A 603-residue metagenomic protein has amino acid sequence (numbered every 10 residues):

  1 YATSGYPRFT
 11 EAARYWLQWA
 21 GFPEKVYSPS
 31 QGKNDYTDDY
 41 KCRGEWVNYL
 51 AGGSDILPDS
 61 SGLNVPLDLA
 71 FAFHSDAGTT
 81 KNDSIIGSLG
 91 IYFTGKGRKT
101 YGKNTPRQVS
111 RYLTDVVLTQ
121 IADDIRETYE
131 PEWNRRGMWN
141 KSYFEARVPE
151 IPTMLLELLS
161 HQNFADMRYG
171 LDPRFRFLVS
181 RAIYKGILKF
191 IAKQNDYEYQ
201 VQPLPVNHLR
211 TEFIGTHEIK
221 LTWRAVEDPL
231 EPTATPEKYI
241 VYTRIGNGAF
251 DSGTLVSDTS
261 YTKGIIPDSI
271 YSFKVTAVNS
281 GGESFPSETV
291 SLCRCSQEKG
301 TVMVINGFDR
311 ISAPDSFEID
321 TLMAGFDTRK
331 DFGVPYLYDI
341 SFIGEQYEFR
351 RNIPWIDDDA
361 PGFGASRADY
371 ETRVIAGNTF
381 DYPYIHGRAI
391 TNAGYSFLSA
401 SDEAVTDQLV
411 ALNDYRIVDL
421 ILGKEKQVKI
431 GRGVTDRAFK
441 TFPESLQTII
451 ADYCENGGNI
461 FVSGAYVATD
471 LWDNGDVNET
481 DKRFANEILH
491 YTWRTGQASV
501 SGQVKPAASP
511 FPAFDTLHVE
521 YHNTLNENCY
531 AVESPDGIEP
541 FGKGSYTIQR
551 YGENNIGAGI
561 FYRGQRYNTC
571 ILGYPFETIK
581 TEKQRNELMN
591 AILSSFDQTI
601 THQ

Functional and structural regions predicted by a protein language model:
Y1-I86: Catalytic-core regions of hydrolytic enzymes
S54, L69-K99, T128-D196, G573-T578: Active-site-adjacent mobile loop/cap segments within catalytic or ligand-binding domains
S142-R147, P535-I538, I548, G552-N568: Short, surface-exposed beta-strand/loop micro-motifs that present aromatic residues
F190-T233, G281-G300: Pro/Thr/Ser/Gly-rich low-complexity, intrinsically disordered linker/stalk tracts
D251-D258: Short beta-strand segments within Ig-like beta-sandwich modules, predominantly Fibronectin type-III
T262-E283: Beta-strand-rich modules
I343-E479: Helical hinge/lid and interdomain linker segments adjacent to catalytic or ligand-binding clefts that mediate domain
K424-V532, S545, G552, L588: A glycine-rich, often tryptophan-bearing local segment used as a flexible ligand/cofactor-contacting loop or short
